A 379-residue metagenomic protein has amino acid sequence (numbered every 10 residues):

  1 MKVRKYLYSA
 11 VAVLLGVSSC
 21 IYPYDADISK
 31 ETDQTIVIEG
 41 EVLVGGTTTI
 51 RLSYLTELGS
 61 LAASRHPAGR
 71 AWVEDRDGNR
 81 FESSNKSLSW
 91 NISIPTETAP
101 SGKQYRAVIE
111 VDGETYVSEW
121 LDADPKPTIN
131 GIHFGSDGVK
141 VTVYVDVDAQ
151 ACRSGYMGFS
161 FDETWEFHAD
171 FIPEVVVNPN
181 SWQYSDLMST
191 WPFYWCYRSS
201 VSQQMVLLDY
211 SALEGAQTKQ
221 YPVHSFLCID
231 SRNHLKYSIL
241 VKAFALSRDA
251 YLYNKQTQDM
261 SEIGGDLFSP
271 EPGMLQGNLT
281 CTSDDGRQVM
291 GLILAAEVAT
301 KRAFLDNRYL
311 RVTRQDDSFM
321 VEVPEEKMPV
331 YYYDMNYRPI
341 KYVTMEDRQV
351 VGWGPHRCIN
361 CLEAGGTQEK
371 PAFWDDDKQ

Functional and structural regions predicted by a protein language model:
M1: Acidic, glycine/polar-enriched metal-coordinating patches/loops that mediate binding to polyanionic ligands
R4-A12: Sec-dependent signal peptide recognition, specifically the positively charged N-region followed immediately by
V17-S19: C-terminal motif of bacterial Sec signal peptides marking the signal peptidase cleavage site
I21-Q379: A sequence/structural signal for flexible, mid-protein segments enriched in small/helix-disrupting residues
